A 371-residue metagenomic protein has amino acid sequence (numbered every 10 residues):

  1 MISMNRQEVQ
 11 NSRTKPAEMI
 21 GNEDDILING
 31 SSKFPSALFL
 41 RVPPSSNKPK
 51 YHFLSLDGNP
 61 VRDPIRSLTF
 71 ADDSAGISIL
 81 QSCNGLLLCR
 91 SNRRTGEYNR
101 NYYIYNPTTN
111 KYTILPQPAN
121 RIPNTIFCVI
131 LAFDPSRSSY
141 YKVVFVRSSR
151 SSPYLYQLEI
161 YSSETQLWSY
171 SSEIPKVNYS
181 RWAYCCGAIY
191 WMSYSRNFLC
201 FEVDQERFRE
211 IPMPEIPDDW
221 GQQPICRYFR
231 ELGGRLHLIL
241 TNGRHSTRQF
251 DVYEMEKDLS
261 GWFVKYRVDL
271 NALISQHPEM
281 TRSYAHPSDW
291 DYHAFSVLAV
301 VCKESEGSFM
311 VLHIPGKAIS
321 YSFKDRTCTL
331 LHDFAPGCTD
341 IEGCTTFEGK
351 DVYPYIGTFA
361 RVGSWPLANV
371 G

Functional and structural regions predicted by a protein language model:
M1-G371: N-terminal entry/capping and adjacent linker segments that precede and initiate structured domains
